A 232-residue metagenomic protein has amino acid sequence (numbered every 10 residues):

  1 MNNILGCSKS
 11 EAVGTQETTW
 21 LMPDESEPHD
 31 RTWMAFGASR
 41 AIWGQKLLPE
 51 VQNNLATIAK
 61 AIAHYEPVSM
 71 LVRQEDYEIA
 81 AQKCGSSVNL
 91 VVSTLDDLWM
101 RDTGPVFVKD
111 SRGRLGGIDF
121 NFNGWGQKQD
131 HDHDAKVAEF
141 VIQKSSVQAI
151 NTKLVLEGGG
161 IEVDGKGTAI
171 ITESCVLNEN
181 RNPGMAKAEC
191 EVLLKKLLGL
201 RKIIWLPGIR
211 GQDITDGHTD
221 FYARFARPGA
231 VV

Functional and structural regions predicted by a protein language model:
M1-N2: N-terminal export leaders
S8-V232: The feature marks the mature, well-folded catalytic cores of soluble enzymes
